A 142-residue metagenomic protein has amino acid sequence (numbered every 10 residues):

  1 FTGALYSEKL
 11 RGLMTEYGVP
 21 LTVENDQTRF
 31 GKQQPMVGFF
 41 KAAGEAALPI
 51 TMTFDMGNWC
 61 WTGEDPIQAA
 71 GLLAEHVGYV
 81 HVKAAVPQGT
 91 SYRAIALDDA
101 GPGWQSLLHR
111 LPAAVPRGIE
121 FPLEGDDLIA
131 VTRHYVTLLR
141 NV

Functional and structural regions predicted by a protein language model:
F1-G3, M36-V37, D99, L111 (+1 more regions): Generic low-polarity alpha-helical segments
F1-M52, W61: Active-site acidic/histidine proton-transfer and metal-coordination neighborhood in alpha/beta enzyme cores
S7-G18, F39-L48, Q68-G78, Q105-A114 (+1 more regions): Acidic (Asp/Glu)-rich catalytic clusters
V19-P20, I50-T53, P87, S91 (+1 more regions): General secondary-structure edge motif
L21, D55, V80, R117 (+1 more regions): Conserved, mostly hydrophobic/aromatic
Q33, N58-P116, P122-D126, A130: Gly/Pro-rich active-site loop or hairpin
L128-V142: C-terminal helical cap(s) of enzyme catalytic domains, especially alpha/beta-barrels
